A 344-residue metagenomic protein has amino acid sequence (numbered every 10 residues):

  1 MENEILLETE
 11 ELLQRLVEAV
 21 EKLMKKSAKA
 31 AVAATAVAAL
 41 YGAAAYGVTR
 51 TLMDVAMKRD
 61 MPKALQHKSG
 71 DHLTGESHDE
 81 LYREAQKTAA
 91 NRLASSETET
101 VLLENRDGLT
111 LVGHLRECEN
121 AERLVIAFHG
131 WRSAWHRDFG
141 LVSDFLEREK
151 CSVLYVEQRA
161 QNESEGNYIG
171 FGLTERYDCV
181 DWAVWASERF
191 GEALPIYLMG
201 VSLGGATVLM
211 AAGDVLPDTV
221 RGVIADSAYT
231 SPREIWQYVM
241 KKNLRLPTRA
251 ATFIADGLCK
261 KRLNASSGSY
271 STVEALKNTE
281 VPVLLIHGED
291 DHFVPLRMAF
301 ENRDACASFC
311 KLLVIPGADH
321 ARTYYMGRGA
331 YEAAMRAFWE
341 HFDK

Functional and structural regions predicted by a protein language model:
A33-L103: An N-terminal hydrophobic leader/cap segment in hydrolases
W131-D144: The serine-hydrolase catalytic nucleophile loop
E147-E165: Conserved alpha/beta-hydrolase
I169-F190: Alpha/beta-hydrolase active-site loop
M210-A265: Hydrolase active-site cap/lid region
T279, L285-H287, D291: Short beta-strand/loop motif that positions the catalytic acidic residue of the alpha/beta-hydrolase fold
V281, P295-D304: Short alpha-helix in the alpha/beta-hydrolase fold that links the catalytic acid
M326-K344: Catalytic active-site module of serine/aspartate enzymes centered on a nucleophile-bearing elbow/loop
